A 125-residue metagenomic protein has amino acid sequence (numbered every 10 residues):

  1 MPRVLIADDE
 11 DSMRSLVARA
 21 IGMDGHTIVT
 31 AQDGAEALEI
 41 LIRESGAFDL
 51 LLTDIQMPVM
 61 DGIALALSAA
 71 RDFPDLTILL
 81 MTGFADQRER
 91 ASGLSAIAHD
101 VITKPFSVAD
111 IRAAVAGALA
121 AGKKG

Functional and structural regions predicted by a protein language model:
A7-D8, A31, L51: Conserved sequence signature across two-component system core domains
S15-M23: Charged docking surfaces used in two-component/phosphorelay signaling
G25-Q32, I40: Short hydrophobic/Thr-rich beta-strand motif most characteristic of the beta2 strand and flanking loop of CheY-like
D33-E36, D61-L65: Acidic catalytic/metal-coordinating carboxylates
G46-L52: Active-site beta3 strand of CheY-like receiver
M57: Receiver (REC) domain active-site loop signature in two-component systems and cognate sites in sensor histidine kinases
A64, A85-I102, A109, A113: Alpha4 helix (beta4-alpha4-beta5 surface) of REC/receiver domains from two-component response regulators
